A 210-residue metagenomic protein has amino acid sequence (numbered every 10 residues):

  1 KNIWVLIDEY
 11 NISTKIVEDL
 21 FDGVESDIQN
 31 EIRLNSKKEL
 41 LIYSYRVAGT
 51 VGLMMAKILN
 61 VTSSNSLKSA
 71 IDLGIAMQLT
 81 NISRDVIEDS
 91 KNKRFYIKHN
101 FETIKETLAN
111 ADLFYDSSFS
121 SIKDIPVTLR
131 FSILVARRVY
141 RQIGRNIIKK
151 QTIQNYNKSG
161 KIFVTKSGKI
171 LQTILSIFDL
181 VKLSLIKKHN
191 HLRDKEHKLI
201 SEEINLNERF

Functional and structural regions predicted by a protein language model:
K1-M77, S83, I87-F210: Catalytic cores of Mg2+-dependent Asp-rich isoprenoid enzymes
